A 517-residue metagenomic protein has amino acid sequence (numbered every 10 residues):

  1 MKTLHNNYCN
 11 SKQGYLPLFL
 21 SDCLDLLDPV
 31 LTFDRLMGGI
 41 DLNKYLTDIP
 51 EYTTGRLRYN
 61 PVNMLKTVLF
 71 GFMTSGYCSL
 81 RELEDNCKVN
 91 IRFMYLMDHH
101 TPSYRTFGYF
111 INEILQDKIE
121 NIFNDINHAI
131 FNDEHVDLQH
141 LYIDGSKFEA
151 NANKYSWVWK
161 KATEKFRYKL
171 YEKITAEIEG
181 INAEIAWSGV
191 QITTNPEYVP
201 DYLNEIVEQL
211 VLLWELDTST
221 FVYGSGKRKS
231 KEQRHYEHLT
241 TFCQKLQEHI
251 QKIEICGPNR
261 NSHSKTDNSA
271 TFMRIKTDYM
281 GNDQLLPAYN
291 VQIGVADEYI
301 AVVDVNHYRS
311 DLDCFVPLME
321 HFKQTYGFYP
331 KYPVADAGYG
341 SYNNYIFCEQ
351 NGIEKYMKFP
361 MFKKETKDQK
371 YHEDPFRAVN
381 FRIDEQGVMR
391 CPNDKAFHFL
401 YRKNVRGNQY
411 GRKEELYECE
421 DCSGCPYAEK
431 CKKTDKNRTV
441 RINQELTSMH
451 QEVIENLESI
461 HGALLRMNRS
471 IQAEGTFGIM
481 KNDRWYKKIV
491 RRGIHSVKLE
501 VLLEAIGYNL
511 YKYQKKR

Functional and structural regions predicted by a protein language model:
M1-L31: Hydrophobic alpha-helical membrane-insertion signals
K2-H5, E51-G55, H461-L464: A ubiquitous short alpha-helical element
L26-F72: Basic, short loop/linker segments at the boundary and entry of helix-turn-helix/winged-helix-like folds
R56, D98-H99: A Lys/Arg-rich helix-loop hairpin that forms a DNA/phosphate-binding surface
V68, G76-V89, H100-R517: Anion-binding and metal-coordination hotspots
R92-D98: Secretory-pathway/luminal and periplasmic proteins that interact with or process carbohydrate-rich
